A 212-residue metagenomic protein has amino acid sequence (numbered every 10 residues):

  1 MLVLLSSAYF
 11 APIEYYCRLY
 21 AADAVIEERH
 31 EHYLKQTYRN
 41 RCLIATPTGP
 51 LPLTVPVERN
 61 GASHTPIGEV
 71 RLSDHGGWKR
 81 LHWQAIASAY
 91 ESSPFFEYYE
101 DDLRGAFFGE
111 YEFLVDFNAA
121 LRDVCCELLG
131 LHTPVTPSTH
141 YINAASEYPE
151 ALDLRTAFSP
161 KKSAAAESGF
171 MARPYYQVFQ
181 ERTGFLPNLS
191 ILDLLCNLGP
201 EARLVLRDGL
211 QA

Functional and structural regions predicted by a protein language model:
M1-A212: Residues lining hydrophobic/aromatic ligand-binding pockets adjacent to catalytic sites
